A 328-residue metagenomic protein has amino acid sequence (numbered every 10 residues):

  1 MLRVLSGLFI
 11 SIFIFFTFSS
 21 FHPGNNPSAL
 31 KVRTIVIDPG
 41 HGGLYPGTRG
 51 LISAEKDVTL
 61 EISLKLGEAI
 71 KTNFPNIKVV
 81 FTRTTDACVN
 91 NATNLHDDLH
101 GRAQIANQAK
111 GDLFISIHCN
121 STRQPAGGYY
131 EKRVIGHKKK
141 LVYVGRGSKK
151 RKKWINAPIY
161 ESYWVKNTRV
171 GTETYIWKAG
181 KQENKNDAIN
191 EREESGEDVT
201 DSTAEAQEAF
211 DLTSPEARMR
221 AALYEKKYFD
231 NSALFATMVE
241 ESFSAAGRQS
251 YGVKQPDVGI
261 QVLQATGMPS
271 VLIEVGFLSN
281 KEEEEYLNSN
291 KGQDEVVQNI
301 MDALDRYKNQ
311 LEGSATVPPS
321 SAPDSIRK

Functional and structural regions predicted by a protein language model:
M1-L5: Positively charged n-region of N-terminal signal peptides that target proteins for export
G7-T17: Bacterial N-terminal signal peptides
L8, V89, K181-E183, I260 (+2 more regions): A broad, structure-centric signal for solvent-exposed, well-ordered loop/edge residues that line or flank functional
I14, G47-R49, E283, Q310: Residue-level recognition of conserved structural "scaffold" positions that shape functional pockets and channels
S19-G24, Y251: A short, flexible low-complexity segment enriched in Lys/Arg and Gly/Pro that occurs in N-terminal basic tails
H22-V36, H41-E205, A209-F210, F229 (+2 more regions): Catalytic-core regions of hydrolytic enzymes
D198-P319: Active-site-adjacent mobile loop/cap segments within catalytic or ligand-binding domains
